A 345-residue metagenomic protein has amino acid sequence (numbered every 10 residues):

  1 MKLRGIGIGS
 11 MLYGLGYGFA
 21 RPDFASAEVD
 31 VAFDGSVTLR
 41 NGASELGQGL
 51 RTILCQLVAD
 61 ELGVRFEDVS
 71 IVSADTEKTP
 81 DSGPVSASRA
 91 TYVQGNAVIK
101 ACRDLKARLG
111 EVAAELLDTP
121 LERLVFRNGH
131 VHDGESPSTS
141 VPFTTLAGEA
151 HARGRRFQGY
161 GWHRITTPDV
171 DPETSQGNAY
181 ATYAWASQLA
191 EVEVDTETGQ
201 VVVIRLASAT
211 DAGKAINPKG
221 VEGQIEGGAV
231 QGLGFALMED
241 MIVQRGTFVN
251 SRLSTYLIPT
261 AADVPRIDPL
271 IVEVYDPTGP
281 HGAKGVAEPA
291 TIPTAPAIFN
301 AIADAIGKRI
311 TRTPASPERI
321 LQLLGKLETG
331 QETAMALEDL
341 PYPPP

Functional and structural regions predicted by a protein language model:
M1-G9, Q56-P345: C-terminal catalytic domains of large/alpha subunits in multi-subunit enzymes
M1-R4, F33-T38: Immediate post-signal peptide segment of exported/extracytoplasmic ligand-binding proteins
G9-F33, N41, Q48: Conserved beta-alpha junction segments in alpha/beta enzyme cores
G14-G16, G35, E45, T198 (+2 more regions): Residues that cap or initiate secondary-structure elements
S36-N41, V203-R205: Short, aliphatic-rich beta-strand segments
A43-S44, I99: Conserved short loop/turn motifs at secondary-structure junctions
E45-L46, T79: Glycine-/small-residue-rich active-site loops that bind phosphorylated ligands and cofactors
R51-T52: Conserved strand-to-helix beginnings and helix N-cap segments that scaffold or border functional pockets
